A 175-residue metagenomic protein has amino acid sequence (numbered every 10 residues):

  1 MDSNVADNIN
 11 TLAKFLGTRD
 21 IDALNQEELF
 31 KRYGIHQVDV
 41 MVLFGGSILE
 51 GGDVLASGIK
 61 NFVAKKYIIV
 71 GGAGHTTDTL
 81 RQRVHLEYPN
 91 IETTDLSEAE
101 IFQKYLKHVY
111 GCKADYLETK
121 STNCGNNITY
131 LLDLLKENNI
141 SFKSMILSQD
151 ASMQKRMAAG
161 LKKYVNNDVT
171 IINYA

Functional and structural regions predicted by a protein language model:
M1-A175: A structural signal for short, hydrophobic/glycine-enriched beta-strand patches
